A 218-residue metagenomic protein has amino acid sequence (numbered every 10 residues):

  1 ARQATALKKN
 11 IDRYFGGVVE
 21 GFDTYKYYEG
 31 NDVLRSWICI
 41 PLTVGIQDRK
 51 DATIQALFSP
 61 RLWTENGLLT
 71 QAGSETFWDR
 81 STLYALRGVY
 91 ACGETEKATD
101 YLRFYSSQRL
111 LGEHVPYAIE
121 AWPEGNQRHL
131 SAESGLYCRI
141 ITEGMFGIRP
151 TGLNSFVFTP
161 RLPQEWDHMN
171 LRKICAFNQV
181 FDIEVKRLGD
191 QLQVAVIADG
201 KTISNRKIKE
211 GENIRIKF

Functional and structural regions predicted by a protein language model:
A1: Inter-helical turn/loop segments and adjacent helix faces that build the functional surface of alpha-helical bundle
A6-D79, D100-A121, Q191-Q193: Extended glycan-interaction surfaces of carbohydrate-active proteins
D32-G45, T76-A91, S131-G144: Well-ordered alpha-helical segments within folded domains of soluble proteins
L68-T70, Y84, G125: Short, flexible active-site loops
A91-F218: Non-catalytic C-terminal accessory modules of carbohydrate-active enzymes
